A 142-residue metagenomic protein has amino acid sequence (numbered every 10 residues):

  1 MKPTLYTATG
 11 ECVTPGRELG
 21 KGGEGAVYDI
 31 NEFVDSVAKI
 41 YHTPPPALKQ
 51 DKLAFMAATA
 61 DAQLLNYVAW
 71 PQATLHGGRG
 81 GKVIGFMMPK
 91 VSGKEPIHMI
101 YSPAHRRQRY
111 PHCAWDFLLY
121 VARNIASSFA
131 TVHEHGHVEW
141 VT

Functional and structural regions predicted by a protein language model:
M1-K49, L64-Y67: ATP-binding glycine-rich phosphate-binding loop
E24, D35, V68, V83-G85 (+2 more regions): Extracellular structured ligand-interaction cores
E24, L119-A122, A126: Short, well-ordered alpha-helical scaffold segments within catalytic/effector domains
Y28, A54-A58, A73, S127-A130 (+1 more regions): Surface-exposed alpha-helical segments enriched in charged/polar residues
H42-G80: A conserved alpha-helical element in kinase catalytic cores
N66-V121: Conserved structural core of kinase catalytic domains
A122, F129-T142: Catalytic-loop of the protein kinase fold
